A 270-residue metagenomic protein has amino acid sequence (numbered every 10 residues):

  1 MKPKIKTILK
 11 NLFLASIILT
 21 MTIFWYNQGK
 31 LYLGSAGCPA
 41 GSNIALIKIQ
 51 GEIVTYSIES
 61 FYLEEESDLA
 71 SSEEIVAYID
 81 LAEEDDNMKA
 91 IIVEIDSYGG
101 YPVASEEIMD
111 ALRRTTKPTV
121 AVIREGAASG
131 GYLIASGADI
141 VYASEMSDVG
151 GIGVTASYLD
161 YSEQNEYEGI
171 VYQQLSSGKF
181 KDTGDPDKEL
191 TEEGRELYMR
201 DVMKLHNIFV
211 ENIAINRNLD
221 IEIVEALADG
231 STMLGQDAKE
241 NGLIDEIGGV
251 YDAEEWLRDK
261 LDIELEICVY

Functional and structural regions predicted by a protein language model:
K2-T116, G126-N216, K260, E266-Y270: Small-residue-centered hinge/linker elements
E94, V122, I247: Active-site-adjacent beta-strand anchor residues
T119, V141-Y142, I244-I247: Short, well-ordered beta-strand core segments
V122-A128, L227-G230: Glycine-rich beta-to-alpha transition loops that act as phosphate-gripper elements at the mouths of alpha/beta enzyme
R217, I221-Y270: Extracytoplasmic/luminal low-complexity segments enriched in Pro/Gly and acidic/polar residues that act as flexible
